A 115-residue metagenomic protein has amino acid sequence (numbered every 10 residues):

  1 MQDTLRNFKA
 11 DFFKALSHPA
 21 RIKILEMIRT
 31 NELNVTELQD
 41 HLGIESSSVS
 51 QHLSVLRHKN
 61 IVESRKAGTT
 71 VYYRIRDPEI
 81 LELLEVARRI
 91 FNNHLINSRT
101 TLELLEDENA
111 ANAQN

Functional and structural regions predicted by a protein language model:
M1-T4, F8, L81-N115: Amphipathic alpha-helical dimerization/coiled-coil segments that flank or bridge DNA-binding/regulatory modules
T4-S47, T70-I80: N-terminal helix-turn-helix DNA-binding core of bacterial DNA-binding proteins
E26, L53-S54: Core alpha-helical elements of the protein kinase catalytic domain, predominantly the helix directly N-terminal
D40, Q51, R57-H58: Alpha-helical residues within the helix-turn-helix
V49-H52, K66: Serine/proline-rich low-complexity intrinsically disordered segments, especially terminal tails, linkers
R57-A67, R74: Beta-hairpin "wing" of winged helix-turn-helix
